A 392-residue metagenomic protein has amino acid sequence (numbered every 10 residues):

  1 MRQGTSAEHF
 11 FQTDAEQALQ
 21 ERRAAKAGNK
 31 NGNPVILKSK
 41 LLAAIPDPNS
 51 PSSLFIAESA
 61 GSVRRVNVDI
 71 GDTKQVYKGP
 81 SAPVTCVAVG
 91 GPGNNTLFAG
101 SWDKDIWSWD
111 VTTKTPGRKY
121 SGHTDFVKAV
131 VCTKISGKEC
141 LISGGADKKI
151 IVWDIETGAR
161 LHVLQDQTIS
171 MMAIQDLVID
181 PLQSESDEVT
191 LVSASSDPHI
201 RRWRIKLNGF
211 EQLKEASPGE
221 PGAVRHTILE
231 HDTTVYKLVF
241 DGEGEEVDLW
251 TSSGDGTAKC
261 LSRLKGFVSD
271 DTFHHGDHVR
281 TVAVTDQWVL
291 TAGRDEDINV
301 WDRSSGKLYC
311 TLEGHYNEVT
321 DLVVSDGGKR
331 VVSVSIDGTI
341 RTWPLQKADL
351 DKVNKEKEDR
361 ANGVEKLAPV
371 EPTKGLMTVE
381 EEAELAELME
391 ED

Functional and structural regions predicted by a protein language model:
M1-A25, H278, T285-Q287, K307-T320 (+2 more regions): Terminal intrinsically disordered, low-complexity extensions flanking WD-repeat/beta-propeller proteins
F11-K40, I70, P221-A223: A short helix->beta-strand "capping" segment at the edge of beta-propeller domains
N31-I36, T73-G79, P116-G122, R160-I169 (+7 more regions): Short C-terminal beta-strands that terminate individual repeats in beta-propeller domains, predominantly WD40 blades
N33-G61: Beta-strand-rich domains and repeat architectures in extracellular enzymes and scaffolds, especially beta-propellers
K38-P46, S81-G90, D125-T133, I169-S184 (+3 more regions): Canonical WD40 repeat/beta-propeller blade segments in eukaryotic WD-repeat proteins
P51-S52, P92-N95, G137-E139, L182 (+4 more regions): Short coil/turn segments that connect the beta-strands within blades of beta-propeller domains
A57-A60, A99-D103, S143-D147, I155 (+5 more regions): Conserved strand-to-loop turn within each blade of WD40 beta-propeller repeats
V63-N67, I106-D110, I150-D154, I200-R204 (+3 more regions): WD40-repeat beta-propellers
